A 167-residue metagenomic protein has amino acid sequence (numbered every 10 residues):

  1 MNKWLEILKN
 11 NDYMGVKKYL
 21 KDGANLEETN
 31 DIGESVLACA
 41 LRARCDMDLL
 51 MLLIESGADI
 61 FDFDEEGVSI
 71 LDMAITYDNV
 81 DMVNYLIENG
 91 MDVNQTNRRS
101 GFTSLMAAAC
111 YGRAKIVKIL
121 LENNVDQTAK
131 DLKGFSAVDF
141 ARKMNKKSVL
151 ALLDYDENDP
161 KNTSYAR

Functional and structural regions predicted by a protein language model:
M1-A38, R42, M51, E55 (+1 more regions): Intrinsically disordered, low-complexity regulatory segments in ankyrin-centric signaling systems
M1-E6, N123, L132-F135, D139-R167: Ankyrin-repeat-protein effector appendages
M1-W4, T29-L37, F63-S69, T96-T103 (+2 more regions): Ankyrin-repeat boundary/"N-cap" motif
E6-D12, C39-D46, M73-N79, A107-R113 (+1 more regions): Ankyrin repeat A-helix N-terminal signature
G15, D48-L49, D81-M82, K115-I116 (+1 more regions): Conserved ankyrin/ankyrin-like repeat signature
K18-N25, M51-D59, N84-D92, K118-D126 (+1 more regions): Ankyrin repeat domain, specifically the short helix-to-loop turn at the C-terminus of the second helix of each repeat
L41-R42, D64-G90, N94-R99: Alpha-helical adaptor scaffolds
N94-D139: Ankyrin-repeat and related helical/solenoid repeat scaffolds used for protein-protein interactions
